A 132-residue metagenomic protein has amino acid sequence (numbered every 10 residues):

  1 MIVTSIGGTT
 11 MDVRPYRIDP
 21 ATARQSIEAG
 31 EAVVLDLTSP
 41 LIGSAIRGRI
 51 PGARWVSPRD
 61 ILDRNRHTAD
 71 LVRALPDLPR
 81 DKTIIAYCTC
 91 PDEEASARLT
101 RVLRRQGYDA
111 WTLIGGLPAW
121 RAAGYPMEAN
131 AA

Functional and structural regions predicted by a protein language model:
M1-A45, N130-A132: Flexible, polar/low-complexity N-terminal or interdomain linker segments that lie immediately upstream of folded
V34, A53-W55, A110-T112: Conserved beta-strand scaffold positions in the cores of enzyme catalytic domains, especially in NTP/NDP-utilizing
S44-P51, W120: Short loop/helix-cap segments at secondary-structure boundaries that form the rim of catalytic
R49-R59: Active-site regions of enzymes building and remodeling cell-envelope glycoconjugates
P51-G52, M127-A131: Short, hinge-like loop/turn segments at secondary-structure boundaries
S57-D63, G115-L117: Short, acidic/turn-prone active-site loops that include or flank metal/cofactor- and phosphate-binding residues
L62-A69, W120-A123: Short, charged, surface-exposed secondary-structure boundary motifs
L71-R121: Catalytic cysteine-centered active loop of the rhodanese-like fold, especially the PTP/DSP P-loop
